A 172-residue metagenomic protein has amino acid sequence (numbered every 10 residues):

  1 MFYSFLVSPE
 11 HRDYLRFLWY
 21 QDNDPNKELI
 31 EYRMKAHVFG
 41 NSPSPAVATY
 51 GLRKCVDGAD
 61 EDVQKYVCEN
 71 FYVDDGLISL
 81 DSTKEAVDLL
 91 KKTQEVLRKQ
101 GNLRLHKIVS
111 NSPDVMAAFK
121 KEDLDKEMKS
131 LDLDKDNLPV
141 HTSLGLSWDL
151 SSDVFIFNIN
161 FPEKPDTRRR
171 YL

Functional and structural regions predicted by a protein language model:
M1-L172: Conserved acidic
